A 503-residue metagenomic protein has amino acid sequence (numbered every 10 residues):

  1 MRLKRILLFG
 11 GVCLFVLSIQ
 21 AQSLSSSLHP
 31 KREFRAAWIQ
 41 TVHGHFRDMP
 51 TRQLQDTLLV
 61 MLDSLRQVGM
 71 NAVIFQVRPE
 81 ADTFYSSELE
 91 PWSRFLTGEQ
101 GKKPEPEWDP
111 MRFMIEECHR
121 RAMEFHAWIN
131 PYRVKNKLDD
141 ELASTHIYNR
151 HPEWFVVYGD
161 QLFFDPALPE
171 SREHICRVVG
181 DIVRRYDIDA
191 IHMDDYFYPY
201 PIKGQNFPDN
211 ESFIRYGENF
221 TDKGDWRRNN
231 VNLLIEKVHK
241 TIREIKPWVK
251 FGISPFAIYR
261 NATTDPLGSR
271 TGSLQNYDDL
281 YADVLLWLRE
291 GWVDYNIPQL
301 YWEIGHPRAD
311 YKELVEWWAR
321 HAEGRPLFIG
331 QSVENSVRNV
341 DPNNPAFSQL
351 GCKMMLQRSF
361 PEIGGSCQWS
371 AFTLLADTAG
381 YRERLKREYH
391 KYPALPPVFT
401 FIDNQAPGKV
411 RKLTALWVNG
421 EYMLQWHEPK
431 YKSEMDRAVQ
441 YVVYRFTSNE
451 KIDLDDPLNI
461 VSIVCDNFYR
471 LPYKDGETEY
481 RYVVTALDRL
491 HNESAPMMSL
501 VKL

Functional and structural regions predicted by a protein language model:
R32-F34, Q40, G44-R52, D56 (+3 more regions): Active-site-adjacent "subsite" loops/lids of carbohydrate-active enzymes
D56-T83, R185-D189, L286: Catalytic domains of carbohydrate-active enzymes, especially glycoside hydrolases
T83-G98, R133-G159, D195-E218, A262-L274: Aromatic- and acidic-residue-enriched segments that line the glycan-binding/catalytic groove of carbohydrate-active
E170, H174-V178, R184-L300, G305-G324 (+1 more regions): Active-site neighborhood of glycoside hydrolase catalytic domains
Y281-L285, R289-P307, E323-F401: Substrate-binding cleft of secreted/luminal carbohydrate-active enzymes
G380-D436, H491-L503: Pro/Thr/Ser/Gly-rich low-complexity, intrinsically disordered linker/stalk tracts
P429-D456, E479: Solvent-exposed loop/turn segments flanking beta-strands in beta-repeat/beta-sandwich domains
L471-S494: Beta-strand-rich modules
